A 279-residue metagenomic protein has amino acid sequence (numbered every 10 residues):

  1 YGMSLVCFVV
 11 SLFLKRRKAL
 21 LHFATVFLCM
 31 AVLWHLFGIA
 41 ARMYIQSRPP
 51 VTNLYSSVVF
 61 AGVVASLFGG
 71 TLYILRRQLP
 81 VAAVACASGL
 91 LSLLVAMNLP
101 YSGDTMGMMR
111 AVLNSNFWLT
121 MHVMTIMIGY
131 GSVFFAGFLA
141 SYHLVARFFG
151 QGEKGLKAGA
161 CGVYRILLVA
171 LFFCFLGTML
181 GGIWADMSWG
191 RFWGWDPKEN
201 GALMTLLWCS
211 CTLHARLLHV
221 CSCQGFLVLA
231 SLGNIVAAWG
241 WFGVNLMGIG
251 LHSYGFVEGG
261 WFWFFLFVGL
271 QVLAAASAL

Functional and structural regions predicted by a protein language model:
Y1-F13, L21-R48, T52-G107, W118-F149 (+3 more regions): Hydrophobic cores of alpha-helical transmembrane segments in multi-pass integral membrane proteins
S115, Q151-E153: Membrane interface segments of multi-pass transport proteins and intramembrane proteases
